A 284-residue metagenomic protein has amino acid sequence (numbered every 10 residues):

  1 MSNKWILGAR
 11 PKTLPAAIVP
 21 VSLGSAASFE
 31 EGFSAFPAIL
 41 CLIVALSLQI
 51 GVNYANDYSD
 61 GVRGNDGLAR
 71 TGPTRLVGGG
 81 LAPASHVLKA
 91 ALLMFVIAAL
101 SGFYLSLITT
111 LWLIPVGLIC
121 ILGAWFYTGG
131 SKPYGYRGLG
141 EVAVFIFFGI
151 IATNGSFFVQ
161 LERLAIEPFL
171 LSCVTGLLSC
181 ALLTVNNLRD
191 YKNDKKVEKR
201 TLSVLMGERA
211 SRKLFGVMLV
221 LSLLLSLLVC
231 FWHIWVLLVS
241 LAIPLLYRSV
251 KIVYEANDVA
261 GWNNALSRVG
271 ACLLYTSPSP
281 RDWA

Functional and structural regions predicted by a protein language model:
M1-L40, V44, K132, V144: Topogenic membrane-insertion module of multi-pass membrane proteins
S25-L40, S101-I114, N154-L171, S226-W235: Helix-coil boundary and interhelical linker segments in multi-pass alpha-helical membrane proteins
E31-A55, L118, E167-V185: Membrane-embedded alpha-helical segments that form the functional core of polytopic membrane enzymes, especially those
L48-T71, A181-S203: Acidic (Asp/Glu-rich) catalytic motifs at the cytosolic membrane interface
L68-I108, R200-W232, A271: Multi-pass membrane catalytic core of lipid/isoprenoid biosynthesis enzymes
P73-I166: Intramembrane alpha-helical segments
S249-L274: Interfacial loop-to-transmembrane junctions
Y275-A284: Single conserved hydrophobic/aromatic residue that forms the stacking wall/gate of nucleotide- or nucleobase-binding
